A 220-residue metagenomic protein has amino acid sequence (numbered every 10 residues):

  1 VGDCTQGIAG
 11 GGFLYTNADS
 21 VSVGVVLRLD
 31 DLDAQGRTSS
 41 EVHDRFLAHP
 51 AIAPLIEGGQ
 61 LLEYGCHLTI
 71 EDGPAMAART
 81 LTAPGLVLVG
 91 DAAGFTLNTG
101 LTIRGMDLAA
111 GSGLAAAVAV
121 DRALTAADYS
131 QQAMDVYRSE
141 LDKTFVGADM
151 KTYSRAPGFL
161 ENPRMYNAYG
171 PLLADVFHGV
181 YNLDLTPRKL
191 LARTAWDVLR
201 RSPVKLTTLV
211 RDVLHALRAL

Functional and structural regions predicted by a protein language model:
V1-D30, L88: Active-site substrate-recognition segment that forms the wall of the catalytic cavity or substrate channel
T5-Q6, A18, D33-A115, D128-S139 (+1 more regions): FAD/FMN-dependent oxidoreductases across multiple families
I8, L14, A34, A119 (+1 more regions): Glycine-rich loop(s) and the adjacent beta-strand/alpha-helix scaffold that form part
D31-Q35, A126, N162, D184: Generic alpha-helical structural element
E41-V42, A51-P54, Q132, V136 (+6 more regions): Exposed alpha-helical structural elements
R45-H49, L55-G58, E140, T144 (+4 more regions): Residues that form generic nucleotide/phosphate-binding pockets
T96, A115-A168: Active-site-proximal substrate-binding core of FAD-dependent oxidoreductases
L160-L220: C-terminal auxiliary extensions adjacent to catalytic cores
